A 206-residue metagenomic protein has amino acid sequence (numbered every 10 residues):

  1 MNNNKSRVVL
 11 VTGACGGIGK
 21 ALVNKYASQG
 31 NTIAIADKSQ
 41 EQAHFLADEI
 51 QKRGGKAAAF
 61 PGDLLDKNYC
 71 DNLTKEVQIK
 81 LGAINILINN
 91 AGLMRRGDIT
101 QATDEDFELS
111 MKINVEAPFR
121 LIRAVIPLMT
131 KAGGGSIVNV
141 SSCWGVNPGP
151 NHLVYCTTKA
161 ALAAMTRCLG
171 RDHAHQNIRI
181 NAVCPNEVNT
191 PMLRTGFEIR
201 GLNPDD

Functional and structural regions predicted by a protein language model:
C15-G16: Conserved glycine-rich cofactor-binding loop
D98-I99, D106-E108: Substrate-binding pocket helix/loop in short-chain dehydrogenase/reductase
A102, P148-C156, C168, G196: Active-site loop-to-helix junction immediately N-terminal to the catalytic Tyr of the SDR YXXXK motif in Rossmann-fold
I122, T158: Active-site helix of classical SDR
P127, R171-H175: Alpha-helical segment proximal to the catalytic Tyr-Lys
S142: Residue(s) in the substrate-gating loop at a strand-loop-helix junction that position the organic substrate next
P185-T195, I199: Short, flexible catalytic-loop segment of classical short-chain dehydrogenase/reductase
